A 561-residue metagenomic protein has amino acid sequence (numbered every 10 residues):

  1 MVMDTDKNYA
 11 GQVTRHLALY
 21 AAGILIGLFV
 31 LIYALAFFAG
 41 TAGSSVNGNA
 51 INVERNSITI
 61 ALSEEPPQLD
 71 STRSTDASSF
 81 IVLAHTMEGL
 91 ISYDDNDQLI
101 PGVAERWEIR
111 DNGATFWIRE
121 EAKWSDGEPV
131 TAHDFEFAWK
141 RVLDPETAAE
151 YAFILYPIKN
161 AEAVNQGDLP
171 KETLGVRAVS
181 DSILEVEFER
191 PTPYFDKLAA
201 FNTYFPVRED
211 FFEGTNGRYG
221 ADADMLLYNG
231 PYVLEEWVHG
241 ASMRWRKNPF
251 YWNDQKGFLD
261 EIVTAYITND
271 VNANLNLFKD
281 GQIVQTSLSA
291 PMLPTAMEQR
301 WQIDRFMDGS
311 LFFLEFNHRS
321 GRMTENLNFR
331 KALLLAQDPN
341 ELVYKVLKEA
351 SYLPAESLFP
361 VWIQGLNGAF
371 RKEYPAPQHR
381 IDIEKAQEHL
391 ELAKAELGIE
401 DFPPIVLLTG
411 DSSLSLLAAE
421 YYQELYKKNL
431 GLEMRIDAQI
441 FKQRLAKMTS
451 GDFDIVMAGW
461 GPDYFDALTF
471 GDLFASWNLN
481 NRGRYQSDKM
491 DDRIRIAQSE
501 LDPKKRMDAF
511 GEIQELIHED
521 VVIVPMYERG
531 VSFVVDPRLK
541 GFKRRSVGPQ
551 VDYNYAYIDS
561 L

Functional and structural regions predicted by a protein language model:
Y20, I24, H239, E391-P462 (+2 more regions): Ligand/substrate-recognition segments at binding pockets and active sites
A61-N112, L227-Y228: N-terminal lobe/hinge region of extracytoplasmic solute-binding protein
Q98, G167, R177, E187-E261 (+2 more regions): Gly/Pro-rich hinge or "lid" segments in bacterial periplasmic/extracellular proteins
T131-A138, D181-E187, G230-P231, L259-E261 (+5 more regions): Alpha-helical secondary-structure segments
E235-R246, A265-S320, Y344-K345, L353: Extracellular/periplasmic solute-recognition and catalytic clefts
V343, S357, P377-R380, L432-T449 (+2 more regions): Extracytoplasmic/peripheral linker and loop segments enriched in polar/acidic and small residues with frequent Thr/Pro
L353-A393, S412-L417: Structural transition elements
F533-L561: Long beta-strand-rich cores associated with HINT superfamily self-processing modules
